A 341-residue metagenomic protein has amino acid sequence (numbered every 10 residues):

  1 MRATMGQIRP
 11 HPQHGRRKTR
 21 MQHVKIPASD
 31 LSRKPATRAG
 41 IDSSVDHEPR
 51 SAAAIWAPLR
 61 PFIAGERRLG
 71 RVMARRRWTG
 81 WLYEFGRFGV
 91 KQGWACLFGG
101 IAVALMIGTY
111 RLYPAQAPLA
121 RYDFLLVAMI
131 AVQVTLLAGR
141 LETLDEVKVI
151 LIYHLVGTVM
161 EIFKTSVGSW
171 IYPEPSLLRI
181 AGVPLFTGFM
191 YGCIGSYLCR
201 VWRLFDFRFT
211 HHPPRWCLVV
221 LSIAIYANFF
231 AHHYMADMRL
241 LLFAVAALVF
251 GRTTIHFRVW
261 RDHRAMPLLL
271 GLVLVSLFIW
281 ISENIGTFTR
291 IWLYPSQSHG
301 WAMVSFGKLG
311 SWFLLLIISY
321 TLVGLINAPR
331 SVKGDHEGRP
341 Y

Functional and structural regions predicted by a protein language model:
A3-M5, P10: Compositionally biased, low-complexity peptide segments typical of secreted/host-interacting small proteins
G6, R17, Q22-S32, R38-Y341: Aromatic-rich, lipid-facing transmembrane alpha helices and their immediate juxtamembrane interface loops in integral
